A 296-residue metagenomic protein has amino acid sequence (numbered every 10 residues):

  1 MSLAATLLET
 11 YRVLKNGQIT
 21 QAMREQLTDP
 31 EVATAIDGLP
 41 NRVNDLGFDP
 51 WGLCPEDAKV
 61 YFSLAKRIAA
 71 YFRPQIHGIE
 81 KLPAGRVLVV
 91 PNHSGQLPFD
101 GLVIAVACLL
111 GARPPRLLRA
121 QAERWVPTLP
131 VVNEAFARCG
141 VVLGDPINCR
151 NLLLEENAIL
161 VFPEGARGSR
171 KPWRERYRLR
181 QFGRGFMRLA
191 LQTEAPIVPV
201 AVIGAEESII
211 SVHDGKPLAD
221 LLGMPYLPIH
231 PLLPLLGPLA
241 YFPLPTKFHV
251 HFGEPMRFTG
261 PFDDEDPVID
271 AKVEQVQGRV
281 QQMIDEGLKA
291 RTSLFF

Functional and structural regions predicted by a protein language model:
M1-D57, R150-F296: Non-catalytic C-terminal accessory region of glycerolipid acyltransferases and related lyso-lipid remodeling enzymes
S2-C108, A112-I147, G215, D285-F296: Membrane-anchoring hydrophobic helices of lipid-metabolizing enzymes
